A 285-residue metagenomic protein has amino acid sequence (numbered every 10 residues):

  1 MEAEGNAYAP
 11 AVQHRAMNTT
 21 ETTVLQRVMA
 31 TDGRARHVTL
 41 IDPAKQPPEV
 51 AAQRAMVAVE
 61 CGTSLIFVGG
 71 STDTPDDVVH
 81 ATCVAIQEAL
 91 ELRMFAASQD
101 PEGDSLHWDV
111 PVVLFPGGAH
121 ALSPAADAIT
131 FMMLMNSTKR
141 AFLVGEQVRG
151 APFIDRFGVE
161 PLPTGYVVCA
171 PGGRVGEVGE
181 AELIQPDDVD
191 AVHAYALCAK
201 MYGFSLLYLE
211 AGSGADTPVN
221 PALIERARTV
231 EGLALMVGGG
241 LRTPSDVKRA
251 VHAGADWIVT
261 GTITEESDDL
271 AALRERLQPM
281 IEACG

Functional and structural regions predicted by a protein language model:
E4, A11-Q26, L40-P47, G172-G173 (+3 more regions): Alpha/beta catalytic cores of nucleotide-metabolism and tRNA/nucleoside-modifying enzymes
H14-I41, G150-T164: N-terminal amphipathic alpha-helix/helix-capping segment at the start of soluble metabolic enzymes
A35-A51, F115-G118, P171-V192, V237-R242: Active-site mouth loops of central-metabolism enzymes
F67-D73, M132-F142, A211, G240-L241 (+1 more regions): Glycine-rich phosphate-binding active-site loops on the catalytic face of alpha/beta enzymes
V78-G117, L162, T217-T243, R276-G285: Alpha-helix-loop-beta-strand connector modules within alpha/beta enzyme cores
L114, G118-I129, L241-I258: Catalytic cores of alpha/beta
H120-K200: Conserved anion-binding
R174-I224, T264-A272: Glycine/Thr-rich beta-alpha phosphate-binding loop at enzyme active sites
